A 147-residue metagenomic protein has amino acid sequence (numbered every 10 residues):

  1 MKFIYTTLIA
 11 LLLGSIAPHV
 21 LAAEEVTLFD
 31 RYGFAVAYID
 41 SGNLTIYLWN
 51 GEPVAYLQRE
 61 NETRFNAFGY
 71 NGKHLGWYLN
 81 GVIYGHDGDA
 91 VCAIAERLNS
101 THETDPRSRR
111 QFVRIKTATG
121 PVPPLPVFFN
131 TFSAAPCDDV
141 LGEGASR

Functional and structural regions predicted by a protein language model:
I4-T6, L11, P18-A35, G42 (+2 more regions): Long terminal segments
D40-G76: N-terminal, post-signal-peptide region of Sec/Tat-exported proteins
